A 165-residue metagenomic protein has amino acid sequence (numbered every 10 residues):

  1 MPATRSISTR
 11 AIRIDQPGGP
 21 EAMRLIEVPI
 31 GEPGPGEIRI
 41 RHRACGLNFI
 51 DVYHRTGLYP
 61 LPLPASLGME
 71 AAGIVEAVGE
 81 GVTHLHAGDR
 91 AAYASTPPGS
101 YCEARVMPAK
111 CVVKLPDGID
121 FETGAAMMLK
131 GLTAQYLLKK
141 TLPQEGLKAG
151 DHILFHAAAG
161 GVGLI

Functional and structural regions predicted by a protein language model:
M1-R10: Basic/polar N-terminal segments that are highly enriched at the extreme N-terminus, encompassing both cleavable
T9, D89, G150-H152: Nucleotide donor/acceptor-binding cores
I12, I38-R39, L154: Conserved beta-strand elements of the Class I
G18-M23, F49-D51: Short N-terminal binding/cap micro-motifs at the start of the first secondary-structure element
P29-G46, T56-G99: Glycine-rich beta-strand-centered segment in the early N-terminal region that forms part of a ligand/cofactor-binding
S95-K110: A structural motif shared across PLP-dependent enzymes of the aminotransferase-like
I119-M127: Short pre-catalytic strand/loop immediately N-terminal to key active-site residues, enriched for Gly-Thr
M127-I165: Mid-domain Rossmann-like dinucleotide-binding core that forms the NAD(H)/NADP(H) cofactor-binding site
